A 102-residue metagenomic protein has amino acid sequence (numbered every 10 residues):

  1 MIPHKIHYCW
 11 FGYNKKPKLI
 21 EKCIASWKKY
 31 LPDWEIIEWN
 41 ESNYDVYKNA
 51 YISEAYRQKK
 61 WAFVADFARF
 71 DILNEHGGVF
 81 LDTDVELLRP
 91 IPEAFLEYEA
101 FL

Functional and structural regions predicted by a protein language model:
M1-Y51: N-terminal anchoring/stem segment of glycosyltransferases
K16-E21, E35-E41, E54, E75 (+3 more regions): Glutamate identity and glutamate-enriched acidic tracts
L19, V46-F63, E93: An acidic/histidine-cluster motif and surrounding catalytic segment that typifies divalent-metal-assisted enzyme active
W61-L102: GT-A fold catalytic core of metal-dependent nucleotide-sugar glycosyltransferases, centered on the diacidic
